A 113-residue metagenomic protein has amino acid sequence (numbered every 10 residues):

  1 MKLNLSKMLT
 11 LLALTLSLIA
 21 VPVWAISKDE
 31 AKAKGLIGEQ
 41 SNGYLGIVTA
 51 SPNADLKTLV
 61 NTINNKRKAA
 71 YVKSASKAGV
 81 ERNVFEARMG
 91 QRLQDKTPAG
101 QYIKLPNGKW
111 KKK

Functional and structural regions predicted by a protein language model:
K2-L12: Bacterial N-terminal signal peptides that target proteins for export
N4, P22-D29: N-terminal leader/targeting segments
T10-T15, S27: General structural signal for secondary-structure boundaries
T15, A20-P22: N-terminal signal peptide c-region/cleavage motif recognized by signal peptidases
I26-T62, A78, R82-K113: Amphipathic, charged alpha-helical segments and their helix-to-coil junctions in extracytoplasmic/peripheral assemblies
V60-A75: Short, well-ordered alpha-helical segments
